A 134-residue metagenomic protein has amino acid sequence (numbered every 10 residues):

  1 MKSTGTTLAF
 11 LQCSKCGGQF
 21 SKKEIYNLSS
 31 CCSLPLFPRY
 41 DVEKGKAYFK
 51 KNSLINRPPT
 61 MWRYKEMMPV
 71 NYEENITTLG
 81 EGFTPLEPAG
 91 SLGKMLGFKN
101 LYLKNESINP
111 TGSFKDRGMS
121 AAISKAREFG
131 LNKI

Functional and structural regions predicted by a protein language model:
M1-I134: PLP-dependent amino-acid enzyme catalytic core
